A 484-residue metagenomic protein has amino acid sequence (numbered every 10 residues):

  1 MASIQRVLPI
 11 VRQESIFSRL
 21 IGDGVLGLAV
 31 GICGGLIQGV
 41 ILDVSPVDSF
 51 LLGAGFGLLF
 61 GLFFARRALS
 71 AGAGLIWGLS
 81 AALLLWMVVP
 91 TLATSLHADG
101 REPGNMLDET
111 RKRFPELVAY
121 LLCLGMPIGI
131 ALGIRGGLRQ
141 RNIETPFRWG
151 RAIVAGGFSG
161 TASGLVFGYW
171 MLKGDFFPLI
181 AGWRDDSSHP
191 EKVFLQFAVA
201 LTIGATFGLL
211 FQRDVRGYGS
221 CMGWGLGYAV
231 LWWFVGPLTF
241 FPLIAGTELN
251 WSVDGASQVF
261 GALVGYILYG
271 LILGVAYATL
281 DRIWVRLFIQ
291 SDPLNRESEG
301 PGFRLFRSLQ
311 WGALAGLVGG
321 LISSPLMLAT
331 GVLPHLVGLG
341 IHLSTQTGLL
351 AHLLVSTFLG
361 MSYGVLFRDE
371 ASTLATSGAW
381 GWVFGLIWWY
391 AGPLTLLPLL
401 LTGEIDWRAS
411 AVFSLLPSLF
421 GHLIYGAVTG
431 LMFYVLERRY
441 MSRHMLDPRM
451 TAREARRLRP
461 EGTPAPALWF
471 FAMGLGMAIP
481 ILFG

Functional and structural regions predicted by a protein language model:
A2-G484: Juxtamembrane/disordered regions of integral membrane proteins
